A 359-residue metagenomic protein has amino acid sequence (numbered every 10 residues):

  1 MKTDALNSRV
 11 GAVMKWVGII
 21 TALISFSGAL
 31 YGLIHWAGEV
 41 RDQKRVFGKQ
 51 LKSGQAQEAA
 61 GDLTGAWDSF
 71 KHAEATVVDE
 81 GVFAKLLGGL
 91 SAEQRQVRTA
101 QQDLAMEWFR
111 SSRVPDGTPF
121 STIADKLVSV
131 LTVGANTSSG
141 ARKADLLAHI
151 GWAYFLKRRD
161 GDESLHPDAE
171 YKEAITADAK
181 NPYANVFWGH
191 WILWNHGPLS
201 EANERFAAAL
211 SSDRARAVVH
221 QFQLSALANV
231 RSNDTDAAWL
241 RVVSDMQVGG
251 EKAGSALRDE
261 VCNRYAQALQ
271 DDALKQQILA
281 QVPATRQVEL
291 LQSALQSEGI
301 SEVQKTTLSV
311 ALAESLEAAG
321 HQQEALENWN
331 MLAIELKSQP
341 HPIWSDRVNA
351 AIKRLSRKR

Functional and structural regions predicted by a protein language model:
M1-T99, D103: Membrane-aqueous junction of the first/signal-anchor transmembrane helix in small integral membrane proteins
Q55, D103-M106, R110, W152 (+7 more regions): Residue-level recognition of tetratricopeptide repeat
A73, G134-N136, E173-A174, A208-A209 (+4 more regions): Canonical positions in the second alpha-helix
V78, S139-A141, A179, R214 (+4 more regions): Short coil turns that delineate tetratricopeptide repeat
G81, E107-G117, G151, F155-G161 (+7 more regions): Short coil/turn linking the two alpha-helices of tandem helical-hairpin repeats
V82-A84, L90, V97, L146 (+5 more regions): TPR alpha-solenoid repeat register
L86, H149, F187, F222-Q223 (+4 more regions): Canonical tetratricopeptide repeat
G117-S129, R158-E173, H196-R205, R231-R241 (+2 more regions): Structural signature of tandem alpha-helical TPR/SEL1-like repeats, specifically the intra-repeat loop/turn
